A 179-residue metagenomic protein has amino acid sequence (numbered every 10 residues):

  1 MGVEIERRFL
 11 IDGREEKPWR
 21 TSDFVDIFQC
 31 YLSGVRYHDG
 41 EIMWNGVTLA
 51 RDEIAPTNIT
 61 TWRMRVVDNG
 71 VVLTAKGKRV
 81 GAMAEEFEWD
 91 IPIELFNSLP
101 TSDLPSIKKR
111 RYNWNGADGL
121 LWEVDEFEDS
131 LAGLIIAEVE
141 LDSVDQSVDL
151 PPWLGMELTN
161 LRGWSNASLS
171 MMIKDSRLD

Functional and structural regions predicted by a protein language model:
M1-D179: Phosphate-end processing signature that detects enzymes handling 5′-triphosphorylated RNA and polyphosphate
